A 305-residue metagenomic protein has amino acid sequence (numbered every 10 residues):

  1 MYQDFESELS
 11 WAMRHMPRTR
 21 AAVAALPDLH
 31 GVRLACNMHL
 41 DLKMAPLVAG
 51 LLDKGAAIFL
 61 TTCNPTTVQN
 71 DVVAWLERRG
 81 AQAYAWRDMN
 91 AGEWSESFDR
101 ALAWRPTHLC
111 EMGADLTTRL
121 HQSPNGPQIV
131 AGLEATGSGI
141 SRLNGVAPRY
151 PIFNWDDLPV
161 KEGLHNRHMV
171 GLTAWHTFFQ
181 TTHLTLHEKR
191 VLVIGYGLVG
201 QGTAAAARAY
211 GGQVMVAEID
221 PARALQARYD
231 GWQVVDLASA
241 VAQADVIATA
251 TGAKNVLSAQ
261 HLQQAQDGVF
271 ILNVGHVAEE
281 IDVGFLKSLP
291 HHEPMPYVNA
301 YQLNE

Functional and structural regions predicted by a protein language model:
M1-V23, L29, L60-K189: Glycine/serine-rich phosphate-binding loop and adjoining beta1-alpha1 elements at the start of nucleotide-handling
R33-A35, L192: Conserved beta-strand elements of the Class I
N37-M44, N64-V68, A114-L116, L198-V199: Gly/Ser/Thr-rich loops at beta-strand to alpha-helix junctions that form or flank small-molecule/cofactor-binding
D41-G55, T61, L172, H176-K254: Glycine-rich phosphate/diphosphate-binding loop of Rossmann-like nucleotide-binding domains
V48, V73, F98, T203-A204 (+2 more regions): Generic hydrophobic/aromatic pocket-lining and core-packing "Φ" positions
K54-A57, A81, N125-I129, P148-Y150 (+3 more regions): A short helix->loop->beta-strand "cap" motif at the edges of active sites that frequently abuts
T62, H108-M112, N125-S138, Q263-L303: ADP-ribose/adenylate-binding Rossmann-like module
L102-C110, W232-E280: Rossmann-like NAD(P)-binding element
